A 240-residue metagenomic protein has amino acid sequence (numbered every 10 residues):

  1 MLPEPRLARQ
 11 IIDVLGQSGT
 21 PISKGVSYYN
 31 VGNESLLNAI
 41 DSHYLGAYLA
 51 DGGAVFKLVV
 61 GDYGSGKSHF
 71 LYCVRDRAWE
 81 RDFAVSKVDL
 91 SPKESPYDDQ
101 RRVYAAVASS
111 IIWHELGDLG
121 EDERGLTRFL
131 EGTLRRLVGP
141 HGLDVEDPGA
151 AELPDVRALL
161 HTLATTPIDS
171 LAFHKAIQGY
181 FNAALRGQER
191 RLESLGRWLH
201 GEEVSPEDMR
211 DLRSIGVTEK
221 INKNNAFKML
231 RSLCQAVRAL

Functional and structural regions predicted by a protein language model:
M1-V55: A short, basic N-terminal segment
Q10-Q17, S42, G61-Y63, L199-D208: Short low-complexity stretches enriched in small and charged residues
V14, S18, L37, F56 (+3 more regions): A generic structural signal for ordered alpha-helices
T20, G46, D51, L58-V59 (+3 more regions): General secondary-structure edge motif
Y29-G32, L58-V59, V217-N222: N-terminal start-of-chain detector that recognizes signal peptides and the immediate post-cleavage beginning
D51-C73: Walker A/P-loop nucleotide-binding motif
S65, H69-V237: P-loop NTPase nucleotide-binding core
